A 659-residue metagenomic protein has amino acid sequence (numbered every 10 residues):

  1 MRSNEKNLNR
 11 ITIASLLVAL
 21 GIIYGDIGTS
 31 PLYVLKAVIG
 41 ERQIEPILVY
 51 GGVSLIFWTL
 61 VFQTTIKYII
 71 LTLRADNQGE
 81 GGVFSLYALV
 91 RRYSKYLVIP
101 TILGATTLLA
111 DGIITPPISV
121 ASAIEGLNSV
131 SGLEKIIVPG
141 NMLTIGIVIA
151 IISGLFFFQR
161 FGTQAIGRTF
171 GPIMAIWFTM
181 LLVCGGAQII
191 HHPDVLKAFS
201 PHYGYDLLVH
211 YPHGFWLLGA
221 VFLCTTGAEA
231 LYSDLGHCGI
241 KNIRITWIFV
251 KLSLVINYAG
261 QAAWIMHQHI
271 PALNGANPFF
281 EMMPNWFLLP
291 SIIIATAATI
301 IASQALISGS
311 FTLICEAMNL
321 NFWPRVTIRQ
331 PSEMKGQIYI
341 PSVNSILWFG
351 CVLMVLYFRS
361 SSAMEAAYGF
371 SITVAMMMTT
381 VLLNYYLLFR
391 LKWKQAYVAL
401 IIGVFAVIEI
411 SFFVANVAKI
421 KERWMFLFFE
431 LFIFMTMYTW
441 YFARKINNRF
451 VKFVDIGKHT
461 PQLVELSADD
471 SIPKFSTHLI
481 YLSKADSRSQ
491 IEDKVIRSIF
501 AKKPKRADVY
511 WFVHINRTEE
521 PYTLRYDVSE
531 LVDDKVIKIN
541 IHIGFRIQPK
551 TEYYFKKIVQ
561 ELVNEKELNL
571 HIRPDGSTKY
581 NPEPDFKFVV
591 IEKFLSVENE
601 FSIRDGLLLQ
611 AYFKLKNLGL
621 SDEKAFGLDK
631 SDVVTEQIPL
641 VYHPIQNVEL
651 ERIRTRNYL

Functional and structural regions predicted by a protein language model:
M1-L659: The structured alpha-helical core of multi-pass membrane proteins
